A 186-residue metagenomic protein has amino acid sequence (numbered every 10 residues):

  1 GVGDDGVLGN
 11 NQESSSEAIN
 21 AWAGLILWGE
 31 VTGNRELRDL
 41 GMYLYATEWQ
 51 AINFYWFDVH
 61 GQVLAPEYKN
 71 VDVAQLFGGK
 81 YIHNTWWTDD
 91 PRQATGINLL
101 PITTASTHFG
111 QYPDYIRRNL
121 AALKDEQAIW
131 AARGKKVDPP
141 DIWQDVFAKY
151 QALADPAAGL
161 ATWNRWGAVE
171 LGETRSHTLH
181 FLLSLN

Functional and structural regions predicted by a protein language model:
G1-E13: Acidic/His metal-coordination segments adjacent to aromatic residues that form catalytic metal sites in metalloenzymes
G1-V2, T32, Y43-N186: Ser/Thr/Asn(+Pro)-rich, low-complexity disordered segments
E13-N20: Aromatic- and histidine-enriched alpha-helix N-cap/loop-to-helix transition segments that scaffold the rims
G24-L27: "A position-specific structural signal for the A-helix of alpha-solenoid helical repeats
G29-G41: Structural helix-adjacent loops and short alpha-helical linkers that scaffold large soluble proteins
